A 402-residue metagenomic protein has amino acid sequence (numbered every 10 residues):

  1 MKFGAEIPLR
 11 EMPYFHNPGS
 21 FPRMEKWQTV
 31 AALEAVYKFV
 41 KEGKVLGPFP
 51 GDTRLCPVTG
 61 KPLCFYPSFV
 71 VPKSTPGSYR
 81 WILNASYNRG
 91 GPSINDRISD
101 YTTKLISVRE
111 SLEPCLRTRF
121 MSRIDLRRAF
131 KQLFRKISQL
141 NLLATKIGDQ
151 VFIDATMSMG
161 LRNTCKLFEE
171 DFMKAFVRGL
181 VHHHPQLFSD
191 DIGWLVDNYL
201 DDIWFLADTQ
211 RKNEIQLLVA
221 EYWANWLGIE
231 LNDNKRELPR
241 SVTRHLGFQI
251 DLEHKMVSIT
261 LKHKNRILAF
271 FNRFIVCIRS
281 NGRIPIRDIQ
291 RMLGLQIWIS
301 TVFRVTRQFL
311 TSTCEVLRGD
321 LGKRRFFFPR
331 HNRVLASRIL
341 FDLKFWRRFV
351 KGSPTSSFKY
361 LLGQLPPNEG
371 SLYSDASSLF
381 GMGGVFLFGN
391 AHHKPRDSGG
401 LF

Functional and structural regions predicted by a protein language model:
M1-M24: Non-catalytic, polymerase-adjacent accessory regions of viral genome-replication enzymes
M12, S86, R123-R127, G160 (+5 more regions): Catalytic palm active-site di-aspartate
R23-E170, W223, S258, N265-T313: Catalytic-core region of right-hand nucleic acid polymerases
P48-R54, I229-R244: Acidic carboxylate-rich catalytic motifs and surrounding loops in phosphoryl-/glycosyl-chemistry enzymes
R54-T59, F345-A376: Flexible, glycine/threonine-enriched loop-and-boundary segments that flank and lead into catalytic domains of large
C165-A220: Active-site palm subdomain of RNA-directed nucleic acid polymerases
P239-L361: C-terminal reverse transcriptase regions that engage the nucleic-acid substrate
L361-F402: RNase H-like nuclease fold core
